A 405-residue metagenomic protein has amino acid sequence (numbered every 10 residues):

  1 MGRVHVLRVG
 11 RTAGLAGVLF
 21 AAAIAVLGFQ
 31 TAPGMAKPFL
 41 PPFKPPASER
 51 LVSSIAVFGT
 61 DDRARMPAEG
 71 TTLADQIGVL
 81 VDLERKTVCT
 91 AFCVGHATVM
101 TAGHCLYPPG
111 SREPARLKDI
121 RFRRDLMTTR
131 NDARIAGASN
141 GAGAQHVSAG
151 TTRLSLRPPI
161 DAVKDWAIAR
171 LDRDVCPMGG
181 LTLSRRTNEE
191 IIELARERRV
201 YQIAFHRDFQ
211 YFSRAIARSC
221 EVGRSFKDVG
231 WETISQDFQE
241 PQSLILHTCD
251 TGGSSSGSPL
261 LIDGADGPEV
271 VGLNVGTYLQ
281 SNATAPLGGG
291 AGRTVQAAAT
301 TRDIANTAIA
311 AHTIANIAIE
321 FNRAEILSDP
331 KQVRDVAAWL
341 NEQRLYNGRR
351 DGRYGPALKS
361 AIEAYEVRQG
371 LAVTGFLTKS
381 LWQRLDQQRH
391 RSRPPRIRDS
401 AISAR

Functional and structural regions predicted by a protein language model:
M1-T12: N-terminal secretory signal peptides that target proteins for export/translocation
A16-G28: Bacterial N-terminal signal peptides
G34-A36: Boundary at the C-terminal end of the N-terminal hydrophobic targeting segment
A47-D75, V81-K86, R112-P177: Conserved catalytic-core segment of clan PA serine endopeptidases
I77-H96, G257: A conserved glycine-rich beta-strand in the N-terminal activation segment of trypsin-fold
C93, D250-V275: Catalytic nucleophile loop of clan PA
V163-W166, L171-T248, G292: Chymotrypsin/trypsin-fold serine protease catalytic domain
S281-R405: Cell-envelope/ECM-targeting effectors and their regulatory/trafficking segments
